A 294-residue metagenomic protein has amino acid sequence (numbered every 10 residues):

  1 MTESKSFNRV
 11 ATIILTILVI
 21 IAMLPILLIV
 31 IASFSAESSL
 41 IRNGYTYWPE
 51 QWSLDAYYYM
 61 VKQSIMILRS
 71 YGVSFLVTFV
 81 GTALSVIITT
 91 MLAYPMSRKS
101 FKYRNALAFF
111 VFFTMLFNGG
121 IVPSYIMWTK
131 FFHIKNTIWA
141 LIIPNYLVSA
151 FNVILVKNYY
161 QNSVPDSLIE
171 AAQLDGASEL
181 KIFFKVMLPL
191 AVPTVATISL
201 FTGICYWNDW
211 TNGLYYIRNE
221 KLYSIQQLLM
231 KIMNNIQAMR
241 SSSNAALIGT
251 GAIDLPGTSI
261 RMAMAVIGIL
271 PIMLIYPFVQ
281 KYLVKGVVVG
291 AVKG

Functional and structural regions predicted by a protein language model:
M1-G294: A hydrophobic, multi-pass inner-membrane permease signature
